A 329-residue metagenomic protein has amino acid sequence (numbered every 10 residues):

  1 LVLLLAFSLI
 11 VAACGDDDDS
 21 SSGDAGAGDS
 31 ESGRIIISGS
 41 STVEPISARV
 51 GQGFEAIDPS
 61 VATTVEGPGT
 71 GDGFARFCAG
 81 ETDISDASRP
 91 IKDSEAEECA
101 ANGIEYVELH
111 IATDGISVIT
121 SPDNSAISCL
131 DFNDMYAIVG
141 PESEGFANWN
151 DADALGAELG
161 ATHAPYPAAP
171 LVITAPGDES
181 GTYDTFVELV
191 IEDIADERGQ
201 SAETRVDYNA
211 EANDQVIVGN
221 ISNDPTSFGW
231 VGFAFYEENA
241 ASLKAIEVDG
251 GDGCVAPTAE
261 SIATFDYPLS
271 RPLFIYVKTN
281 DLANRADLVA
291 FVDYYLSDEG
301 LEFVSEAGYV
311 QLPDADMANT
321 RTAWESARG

Functional and structural regions predicted by a protein language model:
L1-L4: Sec-dependent signal peptide recognition, specifically the positively charged N-region followed immediately by
S8-A13: C-terminal motif of bacterial Sec signal peptides marking the signal peptidase cleavage site
G15, G23-G329: Flexible loop/hinge segments at secondary-structure junctions
